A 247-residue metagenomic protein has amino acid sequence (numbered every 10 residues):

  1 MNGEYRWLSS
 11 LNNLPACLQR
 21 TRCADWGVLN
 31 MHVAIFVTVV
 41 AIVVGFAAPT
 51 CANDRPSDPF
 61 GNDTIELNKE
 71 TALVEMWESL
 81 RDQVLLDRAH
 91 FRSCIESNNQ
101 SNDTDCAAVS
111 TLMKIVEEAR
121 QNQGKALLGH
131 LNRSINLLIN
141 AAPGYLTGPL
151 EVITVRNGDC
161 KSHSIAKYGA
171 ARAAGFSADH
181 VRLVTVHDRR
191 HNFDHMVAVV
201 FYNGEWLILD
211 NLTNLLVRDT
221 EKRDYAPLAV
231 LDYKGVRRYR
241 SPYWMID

Functional and structural regions predicted by a protein language model:
Y5-R6, L18, C23, A47: Generic alpha-helical structural signal
Y5-W7, L14, P49-D247: A structural boundary/capping signal
L11, C17-V37: Bacterial N-terminal signal peptides that target proteins for export
V37-G45: Bacterial N-terminal signal peptides
